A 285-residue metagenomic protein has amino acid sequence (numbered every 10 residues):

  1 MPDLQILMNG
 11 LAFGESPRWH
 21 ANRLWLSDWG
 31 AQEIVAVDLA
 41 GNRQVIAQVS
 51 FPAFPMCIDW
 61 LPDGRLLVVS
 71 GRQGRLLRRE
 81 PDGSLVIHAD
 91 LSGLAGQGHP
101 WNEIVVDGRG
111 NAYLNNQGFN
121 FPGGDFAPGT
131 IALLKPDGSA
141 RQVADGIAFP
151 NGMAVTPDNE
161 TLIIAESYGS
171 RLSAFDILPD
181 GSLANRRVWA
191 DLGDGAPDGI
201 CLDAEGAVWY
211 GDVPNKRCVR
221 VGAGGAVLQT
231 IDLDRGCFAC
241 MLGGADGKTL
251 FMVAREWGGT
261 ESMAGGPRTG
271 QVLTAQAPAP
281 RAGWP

Functional and structural regions predicted by a protein language model:
M1-G10, L39-G41, A89, R186 (+2 more regions): A short helix->beta-strand "capping" segment at the edge of beta-propeller domains
M8-R23, S50-S70, G93-A112, G118 (+5 more regions): Beta-rich, blade/repeat-based domains predominating in secreted/periplasmic proteins but also intracellular
A21, D38-L39, R43-V45, P62 (+8 more regions): Flexible "stalk/tail and boundary" regions
W29-G30, G71-R72, F119-P128, S167-S170 (+2 more regions): Short, solvent-exposed loop/turn segments at conserved positions within beta-propeller repeat blades
E33-V35, R75-L77, G129-A132, R171-S173 (+2 more regions): A short loop-to-beta-strand structural motif that recurs across blades of beta-propeller domains
S170-R171, F175, R186, A190-A223: Loop/turn-rich, solvent-exposed surfaces of beta-rich toroidal or solenoidal domains
F175-S182, A277-A282: Short loop/turn segments immediately following beta-strands, especially the blade-tip and inter-blade linker loops
M241-P285: Blade-level signature of beta-propeller repeat domains, shared across WD40, Kelch, NHL, RCC1 and BNR/Asp-box propellers
